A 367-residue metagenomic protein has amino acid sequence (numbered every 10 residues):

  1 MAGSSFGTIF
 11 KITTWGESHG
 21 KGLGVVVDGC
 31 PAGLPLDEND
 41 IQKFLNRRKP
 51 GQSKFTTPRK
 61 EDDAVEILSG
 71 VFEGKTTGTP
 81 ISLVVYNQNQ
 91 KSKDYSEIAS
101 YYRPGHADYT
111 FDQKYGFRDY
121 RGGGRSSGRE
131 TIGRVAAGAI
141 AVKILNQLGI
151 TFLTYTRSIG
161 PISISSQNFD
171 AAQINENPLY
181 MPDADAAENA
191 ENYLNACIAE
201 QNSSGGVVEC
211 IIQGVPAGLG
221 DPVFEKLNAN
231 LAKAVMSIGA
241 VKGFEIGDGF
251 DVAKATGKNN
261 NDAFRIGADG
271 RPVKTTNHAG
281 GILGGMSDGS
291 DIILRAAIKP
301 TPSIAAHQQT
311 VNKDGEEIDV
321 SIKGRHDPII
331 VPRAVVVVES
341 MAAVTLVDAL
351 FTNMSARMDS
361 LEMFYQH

Functional and structural regions predicted by a protein language model:
M1-R59: N-terminal, positively charged regions that mediate nucleic acid binding
K11-T14, D119-E130, A217-D221, N277-I282 (+1 more regions): A short glycine/serine-rich beta->alpha loop
W15, K21, Q201-S204, V208-E317: Glycine-rich anion/phosphate-binding loop at the beta-strand->alpha-helix junction
K21-G33, G128-I150, E225, A229-K233 (+3 more regions): Alpha-helical support elements that line or immediately flank enzyme active sites and cofactor-binding pockets
L45-P104, D108: Glycine-rich, N-terminal phosphate-binding loop and its surrounding beta-alpha-beta segment
A99-G124, Q308-H326: Short acidic, glycine/tyrosine-flanked loop/strand segments centered on an H-E-D-like triad
Q113-V223: Glycine-rich, mobile lid/loop segments that gate access to catalytic sites or pores
S303-H367: Internal helix-turn-beta structural module
